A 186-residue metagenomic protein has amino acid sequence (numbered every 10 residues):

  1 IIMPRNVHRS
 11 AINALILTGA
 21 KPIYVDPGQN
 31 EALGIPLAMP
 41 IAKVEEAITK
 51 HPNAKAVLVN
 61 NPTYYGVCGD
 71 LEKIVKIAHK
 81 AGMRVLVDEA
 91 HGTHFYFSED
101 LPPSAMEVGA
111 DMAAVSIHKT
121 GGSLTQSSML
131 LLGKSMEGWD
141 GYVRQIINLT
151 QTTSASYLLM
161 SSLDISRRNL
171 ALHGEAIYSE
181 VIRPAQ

Functional and structural regions predicted by a protein language model:
I2-Q186: Conserved PLP-enzyme active-site core in the AAT-like
